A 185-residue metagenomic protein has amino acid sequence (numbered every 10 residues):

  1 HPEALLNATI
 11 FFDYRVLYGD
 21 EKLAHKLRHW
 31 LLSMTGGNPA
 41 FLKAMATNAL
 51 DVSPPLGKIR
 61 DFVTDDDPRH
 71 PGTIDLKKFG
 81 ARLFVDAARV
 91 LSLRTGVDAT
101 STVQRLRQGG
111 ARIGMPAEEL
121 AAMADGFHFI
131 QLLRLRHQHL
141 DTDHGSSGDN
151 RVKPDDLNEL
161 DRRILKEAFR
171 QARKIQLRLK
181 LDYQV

Functional and structural regions predicted by a protein language model:
H1-V185: A nucleotide- and high-energy phosphate-metabolite-utilizing enzyme signature
